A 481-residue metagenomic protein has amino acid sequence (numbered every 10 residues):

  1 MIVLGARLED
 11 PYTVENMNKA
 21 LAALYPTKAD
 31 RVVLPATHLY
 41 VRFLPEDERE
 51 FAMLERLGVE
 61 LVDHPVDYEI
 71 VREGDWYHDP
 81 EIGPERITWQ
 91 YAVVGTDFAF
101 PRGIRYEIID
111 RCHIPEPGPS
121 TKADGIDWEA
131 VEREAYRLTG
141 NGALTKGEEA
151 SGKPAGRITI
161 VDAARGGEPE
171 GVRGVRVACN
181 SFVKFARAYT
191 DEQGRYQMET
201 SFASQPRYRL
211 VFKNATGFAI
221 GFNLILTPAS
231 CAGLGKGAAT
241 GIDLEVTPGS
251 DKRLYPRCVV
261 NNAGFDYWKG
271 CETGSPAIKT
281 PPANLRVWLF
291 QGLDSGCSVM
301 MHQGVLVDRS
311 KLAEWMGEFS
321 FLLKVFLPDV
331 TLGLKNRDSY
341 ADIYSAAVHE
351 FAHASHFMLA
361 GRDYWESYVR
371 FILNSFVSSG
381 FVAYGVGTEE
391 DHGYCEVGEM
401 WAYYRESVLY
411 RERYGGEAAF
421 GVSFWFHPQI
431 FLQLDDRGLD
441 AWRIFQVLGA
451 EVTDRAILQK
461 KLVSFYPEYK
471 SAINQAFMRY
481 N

Functional and structural regions predicted by a protein language model:
M1-C112: Long, solvent-exposed N-terminal ectodomains/accessory regions that are displayed to the extracellular/lumenal milieu
K153-P154, T159-V183: Short, ordered, surface-exposed loop/turn motifs in non-cytosolic proteins
S181-R195: Short, acidic Ser/Thr/Gly-rich low-complexity loop/linker segments typical of extracellular and cell-surface proteins
M198, A203-A219: A short, solvent-exposed beta-strand micro-motif common in secreted/extracellular proteins
E199-A203, P248-W288, L293-M301: Zn2+-dependent metallopeptidase catalytic core
S298-G361, Y368-F371: Active-site scaffold of zinc-dependent metalloenzymes
M358-E389: Post-HEXXH active-site segment of zinc metalloproteases
G415-N481: Pan-zinc metallopeptidase signature
